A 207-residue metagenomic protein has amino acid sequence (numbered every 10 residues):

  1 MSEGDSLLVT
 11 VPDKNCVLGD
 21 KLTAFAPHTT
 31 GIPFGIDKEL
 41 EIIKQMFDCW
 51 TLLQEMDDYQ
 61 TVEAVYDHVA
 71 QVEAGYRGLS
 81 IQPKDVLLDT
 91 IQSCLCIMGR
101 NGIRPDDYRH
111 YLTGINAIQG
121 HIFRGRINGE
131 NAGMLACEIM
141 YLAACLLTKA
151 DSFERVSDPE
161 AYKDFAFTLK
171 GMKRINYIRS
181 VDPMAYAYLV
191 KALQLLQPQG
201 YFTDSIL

Functional and structural regions predicted by a protein language model:
M1-R124, G133-L147, P159-L207: Catalytic cores of NTP-dependent nucleotidyl/adenyl transfer enzymes across multiple folds
K149-D151: An amphipathic alpha-helical interaction surface
